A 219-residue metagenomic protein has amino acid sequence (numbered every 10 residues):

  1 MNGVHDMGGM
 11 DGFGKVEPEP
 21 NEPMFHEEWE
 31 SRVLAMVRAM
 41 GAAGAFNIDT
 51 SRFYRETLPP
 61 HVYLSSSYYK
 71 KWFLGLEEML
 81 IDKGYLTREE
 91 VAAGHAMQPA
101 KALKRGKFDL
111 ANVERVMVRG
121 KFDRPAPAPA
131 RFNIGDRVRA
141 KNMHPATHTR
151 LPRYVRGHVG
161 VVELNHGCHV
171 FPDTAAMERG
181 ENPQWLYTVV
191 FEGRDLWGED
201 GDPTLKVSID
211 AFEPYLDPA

Functional and structural regions predicted by a protein language model:
M1-A102: N-terminal intrinsically disordered, low-complexity, charge/repeat-rich segments that act as generic
M1-N2, A102-F108, D217-A219: Basic/polar N-terminal segments that are highly enriched at the extreme N-terminus, encompassing both cleavable
M10-R38, M79, M117, F122-I134 (+1 more regions): Basic/aromatic-rich interaction segments and small domains that mediate binding to polyanionic partners
N47, T87, D109, A128 (+1 more regions): Short, solvent-exposed coil/turn linker segments
E56, P60, K71, A96-A100 (+5 more regions): Solvent-exposed, non-transmembrane amphipathic alpha-helical segments
L103-R119: Short, basic/aromatic beta-hairpin or loop at an interaction surface
